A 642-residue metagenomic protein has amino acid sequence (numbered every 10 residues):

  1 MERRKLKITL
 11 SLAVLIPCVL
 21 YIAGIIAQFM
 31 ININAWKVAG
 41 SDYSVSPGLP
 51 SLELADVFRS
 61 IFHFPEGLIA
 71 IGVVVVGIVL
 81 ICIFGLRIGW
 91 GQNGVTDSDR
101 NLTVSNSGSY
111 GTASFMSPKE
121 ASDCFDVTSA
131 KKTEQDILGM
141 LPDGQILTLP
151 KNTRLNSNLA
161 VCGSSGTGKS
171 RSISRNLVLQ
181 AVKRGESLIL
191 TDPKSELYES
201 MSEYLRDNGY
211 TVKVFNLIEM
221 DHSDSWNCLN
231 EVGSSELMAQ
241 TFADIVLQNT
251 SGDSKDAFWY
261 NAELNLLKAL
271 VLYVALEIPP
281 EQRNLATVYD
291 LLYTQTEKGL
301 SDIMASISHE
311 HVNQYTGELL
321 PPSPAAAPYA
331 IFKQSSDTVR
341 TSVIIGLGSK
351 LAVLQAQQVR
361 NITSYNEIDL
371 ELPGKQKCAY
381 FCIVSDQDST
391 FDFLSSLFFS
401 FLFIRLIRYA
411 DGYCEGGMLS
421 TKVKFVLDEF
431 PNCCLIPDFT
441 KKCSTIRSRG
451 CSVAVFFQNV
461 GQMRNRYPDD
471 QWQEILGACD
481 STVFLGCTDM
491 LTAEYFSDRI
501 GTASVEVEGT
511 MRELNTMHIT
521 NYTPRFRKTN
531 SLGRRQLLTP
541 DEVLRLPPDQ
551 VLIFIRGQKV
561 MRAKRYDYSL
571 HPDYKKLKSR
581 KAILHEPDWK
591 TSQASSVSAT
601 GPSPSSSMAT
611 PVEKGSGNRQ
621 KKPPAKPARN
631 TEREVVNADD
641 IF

Functional and structural regions predicted by a protein language model:
M1-T167, R171-L177, R184, R527-S531 (+2 more regions): Basic- and hydrophobic-enriched, low-structure N-terminal and domain-boundary segments that flank ATP-binding catalytic
I8-L10, V45-P47, I88, V95 (+13 more regions): Hydrophobic transmembrane signal anchors and adjacent membrane-proximal interface regions, especially in viral
R100-T103, S364-D369, L419, E513-H518: A glycine-rich phosphate-binding loop feature that marks nucleotide/adenosyl-phosphate handling sites
F125-G139, T250-D256, Y315, E415 (+1 more regions): Low-complexity, polar-biased intrinsically disordered regions enriched in Pro/Ser/Thr/Gly
L141-D143, P150-C451, R466-Y467, D541-R565 (+1 more regions): P-loop NTPase motor domains
C443-T445, R449-L552, N637: Conserved ATP-driven motor cores of ASCE-family P-loop NTPases powering translocation/secretion/packaging/pilus
